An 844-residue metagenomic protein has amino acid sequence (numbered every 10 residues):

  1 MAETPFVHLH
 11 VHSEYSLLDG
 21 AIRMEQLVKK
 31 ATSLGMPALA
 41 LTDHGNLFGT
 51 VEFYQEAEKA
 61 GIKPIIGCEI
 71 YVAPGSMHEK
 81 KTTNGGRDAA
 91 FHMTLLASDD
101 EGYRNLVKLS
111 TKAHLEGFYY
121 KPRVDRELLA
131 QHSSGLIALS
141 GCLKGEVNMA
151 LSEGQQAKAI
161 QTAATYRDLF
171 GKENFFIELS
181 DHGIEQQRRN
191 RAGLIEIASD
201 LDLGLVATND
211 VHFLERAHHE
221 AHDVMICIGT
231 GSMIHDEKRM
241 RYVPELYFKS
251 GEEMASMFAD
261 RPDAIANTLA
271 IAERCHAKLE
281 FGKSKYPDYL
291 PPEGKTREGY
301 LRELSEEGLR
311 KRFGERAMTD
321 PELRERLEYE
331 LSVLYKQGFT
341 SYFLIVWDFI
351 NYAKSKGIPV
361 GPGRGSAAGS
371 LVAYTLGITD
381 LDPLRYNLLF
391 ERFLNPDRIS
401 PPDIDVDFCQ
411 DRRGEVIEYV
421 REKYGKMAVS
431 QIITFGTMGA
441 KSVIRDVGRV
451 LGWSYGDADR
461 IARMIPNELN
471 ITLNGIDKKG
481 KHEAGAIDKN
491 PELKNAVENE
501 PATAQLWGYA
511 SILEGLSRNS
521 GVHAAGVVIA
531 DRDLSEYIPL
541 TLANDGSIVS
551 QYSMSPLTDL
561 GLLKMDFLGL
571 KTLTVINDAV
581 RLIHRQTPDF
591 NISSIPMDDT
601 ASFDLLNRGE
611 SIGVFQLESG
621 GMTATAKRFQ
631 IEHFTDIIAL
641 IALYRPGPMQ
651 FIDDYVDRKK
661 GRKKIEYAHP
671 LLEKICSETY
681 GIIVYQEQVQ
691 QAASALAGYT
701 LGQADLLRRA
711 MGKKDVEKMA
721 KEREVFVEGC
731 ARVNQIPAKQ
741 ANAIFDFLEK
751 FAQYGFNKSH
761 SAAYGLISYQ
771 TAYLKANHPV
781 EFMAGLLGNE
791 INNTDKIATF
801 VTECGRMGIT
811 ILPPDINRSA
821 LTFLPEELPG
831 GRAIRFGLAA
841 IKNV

Functional and structural regions predicted by a protein language model:
M1-V844: Alpha-helical scaffold/interaction cores of sigma-54-like transcription cofactors and many family A DNA polymerases
